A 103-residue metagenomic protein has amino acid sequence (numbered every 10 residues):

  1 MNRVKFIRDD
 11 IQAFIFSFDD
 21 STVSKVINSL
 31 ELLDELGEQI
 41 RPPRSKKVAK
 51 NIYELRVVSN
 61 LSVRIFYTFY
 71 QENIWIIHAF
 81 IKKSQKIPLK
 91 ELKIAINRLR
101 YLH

Functional and structural regions predicted by a protein language model:
M1-L61, Q71-I74, K83-H103: Basic, Lys/Arg-enriched alpha-helical interface segments
R64-T68: Short, surface-exposed beta-strand/loop micro-motifs that present aromatic residues
I77: Conserved catalytic cores of phosphodiester-cleaving nucleases, focusing on short active-site segments
F80: Residue-level signal for short, function-critical loop segments
